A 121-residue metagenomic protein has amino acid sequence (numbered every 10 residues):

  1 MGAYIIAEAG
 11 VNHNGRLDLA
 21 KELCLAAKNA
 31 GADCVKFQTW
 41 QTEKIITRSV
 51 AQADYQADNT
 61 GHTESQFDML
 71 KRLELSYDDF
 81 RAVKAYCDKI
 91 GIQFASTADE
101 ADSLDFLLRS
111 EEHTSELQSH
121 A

Functional and structural regions predicted by a protein language model:
M1-N14, D54, D58-Q66, A82: N-terminal small/glycine-rich loop or linker at the start of catalytic domains across soluble metabolic enzymes
Y4-I6, C34-K36, Q93-A95: Structural preference for beta-strand elements that scaffold enzyme active sites
E8, A27, L107: Conserved, mostly hydrophobic/aromatic
E8, E112-A121: Single conserved hydrophobic/aromatic residue that forms the stacking wall/gate of nucleotide- or nucleobase-binding
G10-N12, W40-T42, D99-A101: Active-site beta-loop-alpha junctions enriched in small/polar residues
E22-Q41, S110: Catalytic domains of carbohydrate-active enzymes, especially glycoside hydrolases
D33-E74: Glycine-rich, proline-tolerant flexible connector loops at the mouths of alpha/beta enzymes
T60-E111, S115: Active-site beta->alpha loop and helix N-cap motifs at the rims of alpha/beta catalytic domains
